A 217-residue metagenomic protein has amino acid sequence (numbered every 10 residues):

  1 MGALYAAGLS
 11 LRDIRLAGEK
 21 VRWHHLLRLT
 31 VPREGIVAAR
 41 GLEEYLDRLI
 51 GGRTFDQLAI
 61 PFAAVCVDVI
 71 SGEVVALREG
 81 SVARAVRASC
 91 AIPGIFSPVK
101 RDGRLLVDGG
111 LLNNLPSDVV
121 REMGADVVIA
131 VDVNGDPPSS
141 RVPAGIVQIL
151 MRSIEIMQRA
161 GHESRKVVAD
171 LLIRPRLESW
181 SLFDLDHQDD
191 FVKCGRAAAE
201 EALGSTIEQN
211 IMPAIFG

Functional and structural regions predicted by a protein language model:
A3-G217: Patatin-like phospholipase
